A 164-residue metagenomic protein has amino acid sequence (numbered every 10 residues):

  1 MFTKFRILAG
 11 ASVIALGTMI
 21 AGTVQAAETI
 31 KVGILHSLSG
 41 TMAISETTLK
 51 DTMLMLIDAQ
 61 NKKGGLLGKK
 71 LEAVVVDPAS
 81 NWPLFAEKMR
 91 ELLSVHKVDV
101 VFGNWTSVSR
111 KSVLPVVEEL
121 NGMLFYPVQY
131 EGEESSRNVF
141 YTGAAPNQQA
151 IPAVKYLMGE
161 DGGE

Functional and structural regions predicted by a protein language model:
M1-S12: Bacterial N-terminal signal peptides that target proteins for export
G10-A21: Bacterial N-terminal signal peptides
V24-K31: Cleaved targeting-peptide boundary
A27, D51-A73: Signal peptide-proximal N-terminal region of secreted/periplasmic/extracellular or secretory-lumen proteins
G33-T52, V76-P83, W105-V108: Extracytoplasmic "Venus flytrap"
K70-V95, Q149-P152: Structural motif
K97-E164: Extracytoplasmic ligand/sensor domains, especially the bilobed periplasmic-binding protein
